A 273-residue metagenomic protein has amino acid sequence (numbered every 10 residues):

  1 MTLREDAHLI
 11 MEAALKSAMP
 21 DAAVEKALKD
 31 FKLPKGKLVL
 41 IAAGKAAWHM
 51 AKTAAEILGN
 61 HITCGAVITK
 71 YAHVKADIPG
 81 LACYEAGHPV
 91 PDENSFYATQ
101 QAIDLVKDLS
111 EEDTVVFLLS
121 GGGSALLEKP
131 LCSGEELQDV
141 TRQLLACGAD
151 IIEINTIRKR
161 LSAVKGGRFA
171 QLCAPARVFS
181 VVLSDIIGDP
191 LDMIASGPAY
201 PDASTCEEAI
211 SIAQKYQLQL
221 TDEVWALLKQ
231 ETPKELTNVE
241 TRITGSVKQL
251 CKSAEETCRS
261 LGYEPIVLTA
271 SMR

Functional and structural regions predicted by a protein language model:
M1-R273: N-terminal loops that bind phosphate or other acidic moieties and the adjacent beta-alpha structural core
